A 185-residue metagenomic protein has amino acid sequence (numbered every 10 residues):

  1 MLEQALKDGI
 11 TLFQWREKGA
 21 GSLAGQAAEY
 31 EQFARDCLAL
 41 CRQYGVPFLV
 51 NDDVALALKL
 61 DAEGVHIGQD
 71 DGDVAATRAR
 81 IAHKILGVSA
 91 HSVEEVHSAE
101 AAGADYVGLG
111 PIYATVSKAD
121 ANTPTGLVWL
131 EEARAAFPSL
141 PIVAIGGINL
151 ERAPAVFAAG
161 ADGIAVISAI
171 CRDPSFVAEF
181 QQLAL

Functional and structural regions predicted by a protein language model:
M1-H66, D71, A79-Y106, N122-T125 (+5 more regions): Conserved N-terminal beta1-alpha1 strand-loop-helix module at the mouth
S117-A119: Glycine/threonine-rich flexible loop motifs
D162-G163: C-terminal structural segments of small proteins and small subunits
